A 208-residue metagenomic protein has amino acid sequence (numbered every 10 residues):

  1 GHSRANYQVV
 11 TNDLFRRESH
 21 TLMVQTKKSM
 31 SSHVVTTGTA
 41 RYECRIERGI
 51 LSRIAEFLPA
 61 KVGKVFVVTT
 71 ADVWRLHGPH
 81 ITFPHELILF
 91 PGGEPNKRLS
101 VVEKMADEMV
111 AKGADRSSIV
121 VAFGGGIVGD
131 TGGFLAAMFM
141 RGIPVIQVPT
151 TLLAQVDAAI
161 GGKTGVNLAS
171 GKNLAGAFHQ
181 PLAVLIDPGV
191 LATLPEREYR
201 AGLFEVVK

Functional and structural regions predicted by a protein language model:
R4, R16-R17: Basic polycationic patches enriched in arginine
Y7-V9, D13: Alpha-helix boundary/capping motif
S19-L22: N-terminal, intrinsically disordered, basic low-complexity segments enriched in Arg/Pro/Ser/Thr
V24-I119, K208: ATP/NTP phosphate-donor binding region
S118-M140: Glycine/serine-rich anion-binding loops at beta->alpha junctions that coordinate negatively charged ligand groups
F134-K208: A glycine/threonine-rich phosphate-anchoring loop and its flanking beta-alpha core in nucleotide/phosphate-binding
